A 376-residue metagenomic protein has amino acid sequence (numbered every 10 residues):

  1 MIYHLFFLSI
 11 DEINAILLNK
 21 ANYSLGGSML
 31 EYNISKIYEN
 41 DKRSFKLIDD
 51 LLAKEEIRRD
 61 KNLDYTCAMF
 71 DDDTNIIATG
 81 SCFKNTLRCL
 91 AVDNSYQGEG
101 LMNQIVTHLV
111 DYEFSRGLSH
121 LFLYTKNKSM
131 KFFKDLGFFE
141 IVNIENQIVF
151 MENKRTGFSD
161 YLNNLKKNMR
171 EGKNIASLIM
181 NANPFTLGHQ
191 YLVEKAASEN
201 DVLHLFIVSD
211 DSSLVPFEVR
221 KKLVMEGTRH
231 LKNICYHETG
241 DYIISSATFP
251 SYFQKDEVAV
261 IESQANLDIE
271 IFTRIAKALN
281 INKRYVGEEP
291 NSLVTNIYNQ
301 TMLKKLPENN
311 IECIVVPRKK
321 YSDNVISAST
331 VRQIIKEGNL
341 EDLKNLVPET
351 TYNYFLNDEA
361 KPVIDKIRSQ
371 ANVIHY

Functional and structural regions predicted by a protein language model:
H4-L8: Short hydrophobic targeting helices and cationic amphipathic motifs that mediate membrane/organellar targeting
N14-R59, F70, N75: Short amphipathic alpha-helix that is part of the acyltransferase structural core
D64, L87, K173: Short coil/loop residues immediately preceding or within conserved phosphate-binding loops of NTP-utilizing enzyme
A68, T74-A91: Conserved beta-strand in the GNAT
Y96, G100-H108, G188: Conserved acetyl-CoA pyrophosphate-binding loop and the N-cap/start of the following alpha-helix in GNAT-like
E113-T125: Conserved GNAT acetyl-CoA-binding A-motif
T125-K126, M130-F138, V142-Y376: Nucleotidyltransferase catalytic core that binds NTPs
